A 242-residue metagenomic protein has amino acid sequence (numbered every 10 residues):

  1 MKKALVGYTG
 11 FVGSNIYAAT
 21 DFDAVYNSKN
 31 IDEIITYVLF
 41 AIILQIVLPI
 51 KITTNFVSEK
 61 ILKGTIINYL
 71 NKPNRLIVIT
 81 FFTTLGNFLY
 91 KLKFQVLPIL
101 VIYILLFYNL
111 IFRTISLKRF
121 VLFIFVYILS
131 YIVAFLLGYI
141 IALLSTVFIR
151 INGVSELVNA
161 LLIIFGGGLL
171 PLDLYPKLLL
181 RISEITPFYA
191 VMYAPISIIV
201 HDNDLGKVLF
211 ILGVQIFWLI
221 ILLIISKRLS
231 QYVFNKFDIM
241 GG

Functional and structural regions predicted by a protein language model:
M1-F11, F82-K91, I211-Q215: Alpha-helical segments in transporter systems
A4-I46, D204, V208: Transmembrane helix-boundary elements of multi-pass transport/secretion proteins, especially ABC-type permease modules
Y8-N27, I128-Y139, L162, G166 (+3 more regions): Long, contiguous secondary-structure blocks with strong helical propensity
I34-I99: Hydrophobic alpha-helical transmembrane segments of multi-pass membrane transport proteins
I43-T53, Y131-L143, L161-L169, D173 (+1 more regions): Transmembrane alpha-helical segments that form the membrane-embedded catalytic/substrate-channel core of multi-pass
F88-F148, N152, L209-I216, I221-I225: Alpha-helical transmembrane segments and their short interhelical loops
S145-I198: Transmembrane helix segments
I199, V214-G242: Junction motif at the cytosolic side of a transmembrane helix
